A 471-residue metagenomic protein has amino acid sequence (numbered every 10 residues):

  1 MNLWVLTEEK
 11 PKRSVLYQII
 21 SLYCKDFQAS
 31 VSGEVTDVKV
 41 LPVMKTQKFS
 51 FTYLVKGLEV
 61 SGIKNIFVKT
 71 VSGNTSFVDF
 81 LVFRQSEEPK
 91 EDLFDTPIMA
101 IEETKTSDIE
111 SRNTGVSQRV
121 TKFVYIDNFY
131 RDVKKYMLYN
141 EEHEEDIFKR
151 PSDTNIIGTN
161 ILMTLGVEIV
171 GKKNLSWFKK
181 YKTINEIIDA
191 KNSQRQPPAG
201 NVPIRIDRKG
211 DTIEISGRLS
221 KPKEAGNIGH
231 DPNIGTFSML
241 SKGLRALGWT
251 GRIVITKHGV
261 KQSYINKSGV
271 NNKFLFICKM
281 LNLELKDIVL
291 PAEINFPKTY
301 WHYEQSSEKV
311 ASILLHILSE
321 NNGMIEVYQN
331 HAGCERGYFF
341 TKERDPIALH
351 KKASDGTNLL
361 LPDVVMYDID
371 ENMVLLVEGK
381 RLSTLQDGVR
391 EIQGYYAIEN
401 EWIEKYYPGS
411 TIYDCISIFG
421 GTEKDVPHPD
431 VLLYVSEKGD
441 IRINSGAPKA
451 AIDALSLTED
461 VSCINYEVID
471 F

Functional and structural regions predicted by a protein language model:
M1-G62, T159-N160, S193-Y338, K342-D345: Interdomain/boundary linker segments immediately adjacent to catalytic/signaling cores
Y17, V120, V124, G158-G166 (+3 more regions): Short amphipathic alpha-helical segments and helix-helix/interface helices
S32-D95, G323-N372, L382: Active-site metal-binding core of divalent-cation-utilizing nuclease and nuclease-like domains
F94, N113, Y300-E304, D355: Alpha-solenoid helical-repeat scaffolds
P97-A100, M373-L375: Structural motif
E102-S111, P297-W301, K351, L382-S383: Surface-exposed cleft-lining segments at the edges of enzyme active sites
T106-S152, L359-P362, D368-I443: Catalytic cores of nucleic-acid endonucleases
M137-K257, Y407-F471: Domain-level recognition of nuclease-like catalytic cores that cleave nucleotide substrates
